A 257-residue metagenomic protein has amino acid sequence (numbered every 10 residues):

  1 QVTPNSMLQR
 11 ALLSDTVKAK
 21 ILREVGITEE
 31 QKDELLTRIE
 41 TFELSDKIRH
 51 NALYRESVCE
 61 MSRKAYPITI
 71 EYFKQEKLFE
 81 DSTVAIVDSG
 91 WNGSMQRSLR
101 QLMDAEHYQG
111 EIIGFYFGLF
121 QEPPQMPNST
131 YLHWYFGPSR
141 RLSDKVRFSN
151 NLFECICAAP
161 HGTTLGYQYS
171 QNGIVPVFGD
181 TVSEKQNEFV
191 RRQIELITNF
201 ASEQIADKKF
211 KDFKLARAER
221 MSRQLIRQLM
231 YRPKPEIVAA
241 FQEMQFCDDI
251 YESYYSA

Functional and structural regions predicted by a protein language model:
Q1-A257: Long, low-complexity, Lys/Arg-enriched
